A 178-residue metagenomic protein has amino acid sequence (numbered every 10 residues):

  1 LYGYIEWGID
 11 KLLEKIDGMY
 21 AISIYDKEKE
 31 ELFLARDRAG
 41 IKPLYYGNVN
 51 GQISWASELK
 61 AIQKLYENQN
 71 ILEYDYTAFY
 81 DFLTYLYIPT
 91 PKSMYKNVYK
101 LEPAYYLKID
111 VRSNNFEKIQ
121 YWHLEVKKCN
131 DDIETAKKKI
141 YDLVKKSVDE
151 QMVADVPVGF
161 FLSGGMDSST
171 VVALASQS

Functional and structural regions predicted by a protein language model:
L1-S178: Cysteine-centered catalytic environments shared across enzyme families
